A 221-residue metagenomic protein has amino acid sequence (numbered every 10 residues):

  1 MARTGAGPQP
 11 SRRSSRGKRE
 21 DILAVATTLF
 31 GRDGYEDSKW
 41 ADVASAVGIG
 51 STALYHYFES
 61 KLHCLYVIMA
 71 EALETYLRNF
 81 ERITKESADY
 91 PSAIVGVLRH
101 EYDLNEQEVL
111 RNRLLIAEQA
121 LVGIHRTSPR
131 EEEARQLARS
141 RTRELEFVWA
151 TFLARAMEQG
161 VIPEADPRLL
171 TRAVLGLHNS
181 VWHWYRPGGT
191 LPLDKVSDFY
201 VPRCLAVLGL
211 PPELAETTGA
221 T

Functional and structural regions predicted by a protein language model:
M1-A6, H100-L104, R143-E158, L175-L177 (+1 more regions): C-terminal peripheral helix-coil segments that are non-catalytic and often amphipathic
A2, D21, L29-H63, V67: Helix-turn-helix
S15, L23, L65, M69 (+6 more regions): Amphipathic, non-transmembrane alpha-helical scaffold segments
K18-T27, V43-A44, I68-Y76, F80 (+1 more regions): Generic hydrophobic, amphipathic alpha-helix propensity
R32-E36, S87, E108, Q159-G160: Short coil/turn segments at alpha/beta junctions that flank glycine-rich nucleotide-binding fingerprints
V67, E71, E81-R111, T171-V174 (+1 more regions): Hydrophobic alpha-helical connector segments
E81, H125-Q159, R168-R172, K195-D198: Amphipathic alpha-helical packing segments from all-alpha helical-bundle domains
E106-E133, A150, H183: Amphipathic alpha-helical segments used for helix-helix packing
